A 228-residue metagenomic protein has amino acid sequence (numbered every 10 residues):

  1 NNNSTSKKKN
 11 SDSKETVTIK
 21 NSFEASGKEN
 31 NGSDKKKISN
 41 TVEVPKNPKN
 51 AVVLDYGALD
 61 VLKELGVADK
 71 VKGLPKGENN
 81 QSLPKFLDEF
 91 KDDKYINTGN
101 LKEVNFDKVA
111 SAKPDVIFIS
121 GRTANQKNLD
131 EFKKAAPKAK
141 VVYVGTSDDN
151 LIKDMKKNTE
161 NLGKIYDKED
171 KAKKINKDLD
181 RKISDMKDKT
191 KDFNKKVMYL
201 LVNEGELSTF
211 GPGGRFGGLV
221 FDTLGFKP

Functional and structural regions predicted by a protein language model:
N1-D60, E169-L200: Bacterial Sec-exported substrate-binding components of ABC uptake systems
T41-P48, E89-N97, T223-P228: A local structural motif
P45-P48, D55-L62, F106, Q126-L129 (+6 more regions): Extracytoplasmic/secreted envelope proteins and their assembly/folding machinery, especially bacterial periplasmic
V53, A58-K108, G121: A short, structured surface patch at a secondary-structure boundary
G57-D60, G77-N80, R122-N125, S147-L151 (+1 more regions): Solvent-exposed loop/turn segments at secondary-structure junctions within structured extracellular/periplasmic domains
G77-N80, T209-P228: Alpha-helical, coiled-coil/dimerization segments enriched in small aliphatic residues
S111-I119, P137: Proline-aspartate-enriched helix->loop->beta-strand connector
A135-E204: Extracytoplasmic substrate-binding proteins
